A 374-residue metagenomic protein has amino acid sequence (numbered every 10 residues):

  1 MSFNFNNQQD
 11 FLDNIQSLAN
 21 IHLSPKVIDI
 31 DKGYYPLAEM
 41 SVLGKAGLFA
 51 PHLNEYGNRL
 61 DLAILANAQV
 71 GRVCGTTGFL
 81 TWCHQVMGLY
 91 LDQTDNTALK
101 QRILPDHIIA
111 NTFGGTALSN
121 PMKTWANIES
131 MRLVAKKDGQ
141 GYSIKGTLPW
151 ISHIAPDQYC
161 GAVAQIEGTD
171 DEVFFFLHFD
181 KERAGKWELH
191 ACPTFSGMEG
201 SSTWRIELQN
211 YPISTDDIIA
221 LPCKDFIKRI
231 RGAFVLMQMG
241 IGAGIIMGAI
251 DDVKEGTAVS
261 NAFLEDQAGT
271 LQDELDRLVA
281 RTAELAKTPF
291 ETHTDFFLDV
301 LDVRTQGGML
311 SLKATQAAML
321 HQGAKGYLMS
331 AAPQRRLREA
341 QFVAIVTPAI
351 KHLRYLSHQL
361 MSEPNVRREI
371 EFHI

Functional and structural regions predicted by a protein language model:
M1-L62: A generic N-terminal leader/anchor concept
S24-D31, A258, D276-M309, Q316-Y327: C-terminal helix-coil-helix/basic helical segment that borders enzyme active sites and/or dimer interfaces and provides
Y35-K45, F49-K145: Glycine-rich flavin
N58-D61, K137, D216-C223, G323: Acidic-glycine-rich active-site phosphate/pyrophosphate-binding loop
W150-K186: A short core secondary-structure module
P193-D276: Glycine-rich beta->alpha junctions and the first turn(s) of the following alpha-helix
G244, G269-V279, L301, T305-L312 (+1 more regions): Generic structural signal for well-ordered, non-transmembrane alpha-helical segments in soluble/cytosolic regions
K325-I374: Glycine-rich phosphate/cofactor-binding loops in nucleotide/flavin-utilizing enzymes
